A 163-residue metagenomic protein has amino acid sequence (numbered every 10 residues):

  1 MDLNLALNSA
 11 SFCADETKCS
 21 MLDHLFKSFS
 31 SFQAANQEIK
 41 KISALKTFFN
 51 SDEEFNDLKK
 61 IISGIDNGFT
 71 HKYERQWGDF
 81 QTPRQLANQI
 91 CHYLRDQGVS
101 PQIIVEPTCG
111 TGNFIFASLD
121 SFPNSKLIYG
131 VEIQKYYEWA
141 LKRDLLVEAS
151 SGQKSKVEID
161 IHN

Functional and structural regions predicted by a protein language model:
M1-Q76: A short N-terminal interaction module
Q76, T82-N163: Conserved S-adenosyl-L-methionine
